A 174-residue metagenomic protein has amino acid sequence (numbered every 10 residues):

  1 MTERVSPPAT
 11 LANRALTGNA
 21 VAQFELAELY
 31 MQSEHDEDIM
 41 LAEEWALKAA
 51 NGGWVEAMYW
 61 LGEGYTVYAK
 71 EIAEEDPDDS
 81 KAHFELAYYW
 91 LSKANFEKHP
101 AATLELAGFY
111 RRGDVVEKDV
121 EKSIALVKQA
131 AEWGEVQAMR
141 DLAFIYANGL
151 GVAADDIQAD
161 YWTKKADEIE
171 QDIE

Functional and structural regions predicted by a protein language model:
T2-A9, D36-W45, E71-W90, E117-L126 (+1 more regions): Structural signature of tandem alpha-helical TPR/SEL1-like repeats, specifically the intra-repeat loop/turn
P8, A12, A20-F24, Y59 (+2 more regions): Alpha-helical tetratricopeptide repeat
A12-R14, K48-A49, K93-A94, Q129-A130 (+1 more regions): Canonical positions in the second alpha-helix
T17-N19, Q32-S33, G52-V55, Y68 (+6 more regions): Short helix-capping/linker turns of helical repeat alpha-solenoids
E25-Q32, M58-E74, T103-R112, A143-N148: Hydrophobic face of amphipathic alpha-helices that form TPR/SEL1-like repeat modules and related alpha-solenoid
E121-I124, W133-M139: A detector of tandem-repeat and repeat-rich interaction/domain scaffolds
D141-N148, T163, D172-E174: TPR/TPR-like alpha-solenoid helical repeat scaffolds
